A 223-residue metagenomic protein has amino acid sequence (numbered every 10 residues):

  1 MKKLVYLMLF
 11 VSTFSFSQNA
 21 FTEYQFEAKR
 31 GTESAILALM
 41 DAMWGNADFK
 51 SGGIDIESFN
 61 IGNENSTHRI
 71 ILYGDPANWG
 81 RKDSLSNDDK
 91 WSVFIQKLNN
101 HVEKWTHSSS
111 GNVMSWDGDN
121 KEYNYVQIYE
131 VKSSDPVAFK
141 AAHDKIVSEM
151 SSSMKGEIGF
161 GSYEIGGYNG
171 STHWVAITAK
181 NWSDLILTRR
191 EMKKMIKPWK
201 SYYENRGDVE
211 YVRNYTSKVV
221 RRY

Functional and structural regions predicted by a protein language model:
M1-K2, M192: Generic cytosolic/nucleocytoplasmic N-terminal low-complexity/intrinsically disordered segments
K3-S15: Sec-dependent N-terminal signal peptides
S17-Y223: Short S/T/G/P-rich N-terminal loop/turn motif that feeds into the first structured element of a domain
